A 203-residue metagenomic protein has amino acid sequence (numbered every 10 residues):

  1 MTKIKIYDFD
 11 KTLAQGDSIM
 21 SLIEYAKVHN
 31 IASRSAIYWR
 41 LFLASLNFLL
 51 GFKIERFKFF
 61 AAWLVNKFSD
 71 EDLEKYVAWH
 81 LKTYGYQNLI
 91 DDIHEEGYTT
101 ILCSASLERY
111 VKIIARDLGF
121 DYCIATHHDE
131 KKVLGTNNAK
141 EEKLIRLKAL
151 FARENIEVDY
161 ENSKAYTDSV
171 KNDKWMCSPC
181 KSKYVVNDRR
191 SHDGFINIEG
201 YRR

Functional and structural regions predicted by a protein language model:
M1-I4, K75-R203: C-terminal cap/substrate-recognition subdomain and adjoining C-terminal extension of metal-dependent phosphatase-like
M1-L50: Active-site neighborhood of HAD-like aspartate-dependent phosphohydrolases
F9, G16, K27, A61 (+2 more regions): Catalytic cores of transferase enzymes with a strong primary signal for eukaryotic protein kinases
M20-E24, L43, K58-A62, E74-A78 (+1 more regions): Generic detector of well-ordered alpha-helical segments enriched in charged/polar residues, highlighting helical
V28, F48-F52, K67, T83 (+1 more regions): A structural signal for alpha-helix termini and helix-coil/disorder junctions
S33, F52-K53, F68-S69, L107 (+2 more regions): Helix N-cap and loop-to-helix transition residues
I37-V65, Y122-C123: Short, compositionally biased "basic patch" segments
E55-N88: Metal-dependent phosphoesterase signature
